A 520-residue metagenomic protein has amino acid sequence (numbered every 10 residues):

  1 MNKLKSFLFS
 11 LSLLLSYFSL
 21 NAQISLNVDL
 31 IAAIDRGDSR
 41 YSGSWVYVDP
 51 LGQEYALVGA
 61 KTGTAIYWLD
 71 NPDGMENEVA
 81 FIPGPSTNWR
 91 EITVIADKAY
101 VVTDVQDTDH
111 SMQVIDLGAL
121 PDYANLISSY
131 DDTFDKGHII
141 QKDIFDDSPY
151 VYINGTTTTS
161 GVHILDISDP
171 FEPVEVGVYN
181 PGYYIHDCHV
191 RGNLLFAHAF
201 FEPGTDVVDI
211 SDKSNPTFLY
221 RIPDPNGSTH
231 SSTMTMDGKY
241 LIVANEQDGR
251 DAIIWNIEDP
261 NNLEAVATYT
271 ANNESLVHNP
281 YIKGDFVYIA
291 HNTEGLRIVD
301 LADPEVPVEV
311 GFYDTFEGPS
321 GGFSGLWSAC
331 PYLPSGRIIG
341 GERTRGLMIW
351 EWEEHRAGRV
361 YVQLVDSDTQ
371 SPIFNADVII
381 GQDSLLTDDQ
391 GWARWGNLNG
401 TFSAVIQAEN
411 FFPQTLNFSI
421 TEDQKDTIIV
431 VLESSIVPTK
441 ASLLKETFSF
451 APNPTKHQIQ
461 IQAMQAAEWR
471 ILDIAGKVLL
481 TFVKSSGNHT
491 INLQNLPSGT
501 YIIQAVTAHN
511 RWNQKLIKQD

Functional and structural regions predicted by a protein language model:
M1-S25, T439: Bacterial Sec-dependent N-terminal signal peptides
F9, L398-T401, V405-A408, P413 (+1 more regions): C-terminal outer-membrane/trafficking sorting elements
A22-D368: Feature marking well-ordered beta-strand scaffolds used for ligand recognition
W350-T369, V431-A451, D520: Residue-level detector of functionally pivotal "anchor" positions at catalytic/ligand-binding pockets or at interdomain
T369-F374, Q382-N397: Short, acidic Ser/Thr/Gly-rich low-complexity loop/linker segments typical of extracellular and cell-surface proteins
A376-I380, W469: Hydrophobic beta-strand segments
L386-W392, K425, K484-N488: Short, solvent-exposed loop/turn segments in extracellular or other extracytoplasmic domains
E409-E433, K518-D520: Structured interaction patches on ligand/partner-binding surfaces of diverse proteins
